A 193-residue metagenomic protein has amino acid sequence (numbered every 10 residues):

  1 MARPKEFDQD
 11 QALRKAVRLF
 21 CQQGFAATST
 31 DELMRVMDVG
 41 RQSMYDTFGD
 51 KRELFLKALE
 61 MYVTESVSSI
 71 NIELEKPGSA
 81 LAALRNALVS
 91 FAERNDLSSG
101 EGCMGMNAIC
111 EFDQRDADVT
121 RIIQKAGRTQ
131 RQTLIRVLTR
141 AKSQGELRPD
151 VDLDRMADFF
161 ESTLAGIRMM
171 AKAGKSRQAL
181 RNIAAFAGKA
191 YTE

Functional and structural regions predicted by a protein language model:
D8-V17, L33, A58-Y62, S66 (+1 more regions): Generic hydrophobic, amphipathic alpha-helix propensity
Q11, L19-E53, K57: Helix-turn-helix
K57, N71-E101, L153-F160: Hydrophobic alpha-helical connector segments
V67, A82, A117-S143, R155: Amphipathic alpha-helical packing segments from all-alpha helical-bundle domains
A83, L97-D118: Amphipathic alpha-helical segments used for helix-helix packing
N86-E93, R128-Q132, R136-Q144, T163 (+1 more regions): C-terminal peripheral helix-coil segments that are non-catalytic and often amphipathic
E101, P149-M170, I183-A190: Hydrophobic alpha-helical segments that form the core of small-molecule binding pockets and/or dimer interfaces
R121-K125, S143-F159, Q178, N182: All-alpha amphipathic helical-bundle segments outside canonical DNA-binding/catalytic cores that form hydrophobic
